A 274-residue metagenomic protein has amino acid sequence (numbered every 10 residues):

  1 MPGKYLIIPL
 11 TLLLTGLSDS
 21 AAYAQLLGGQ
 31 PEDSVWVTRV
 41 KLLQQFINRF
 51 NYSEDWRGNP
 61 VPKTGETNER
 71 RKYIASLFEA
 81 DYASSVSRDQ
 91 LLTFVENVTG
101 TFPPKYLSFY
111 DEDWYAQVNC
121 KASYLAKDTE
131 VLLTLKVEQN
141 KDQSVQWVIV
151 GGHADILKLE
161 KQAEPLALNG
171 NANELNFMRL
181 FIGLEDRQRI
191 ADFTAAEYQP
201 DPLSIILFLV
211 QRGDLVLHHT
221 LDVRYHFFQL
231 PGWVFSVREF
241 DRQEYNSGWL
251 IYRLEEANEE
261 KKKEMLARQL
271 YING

Functional and structural regions predicted by a protein language model:
M1-V37: Bacterial Sec-dependent N-terminal signal peptides
Q25, P31-N48, Y52, D111-E160: Long, acidic/polar, low-complexity amphipathic helices and coiled-coil-like
L26-T93, E160-Q211: Core segments of small alpha/beta cavity-forming domains
P60-S144: Short N-terminal edge-element motif at the start of the domain
Y115-Q117, L217-H219, W233: Short amphipathic alpha-helical surface micro-motifs
D128-R189, T220-G274: Short beta-strand edge/turn micro-motifs at domain boundaries
Y198, S204-Q229: Long terminal regulatory regions of eukaryotic proteins
